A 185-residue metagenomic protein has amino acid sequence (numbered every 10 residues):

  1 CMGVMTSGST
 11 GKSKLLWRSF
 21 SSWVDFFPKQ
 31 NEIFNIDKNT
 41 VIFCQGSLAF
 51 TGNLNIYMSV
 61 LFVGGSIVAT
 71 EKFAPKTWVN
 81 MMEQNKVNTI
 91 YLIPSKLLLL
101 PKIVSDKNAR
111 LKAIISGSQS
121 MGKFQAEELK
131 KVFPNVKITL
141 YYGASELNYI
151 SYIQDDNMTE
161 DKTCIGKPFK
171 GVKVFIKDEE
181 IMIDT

Functional and structural regions predicted by a protein language model:
C1-P28: Conserved AMP-binding A3 loop
W17-S19, I150-D155, K177: Short beta-strand-to-turn element immediately C-terminal to the catalytic PLP-Schiff-base lysine in fold type I
V24-V41, A49-T89: Conserved AMP-binding/adenylation subdomain of ANL enzymes
T40, G65, A109-K112, V136 (+1 more regions): A structural micro-motif
T89, P101-E160: Gly/Ser/Thr-rich phosphate-binding loop
K162-P168: Short Gly/Pro-enriched turn/cap motifs at secondary-structure boundaries
K173-T185: AMP-binding/adenylate-forming core of the ANL superfamily
